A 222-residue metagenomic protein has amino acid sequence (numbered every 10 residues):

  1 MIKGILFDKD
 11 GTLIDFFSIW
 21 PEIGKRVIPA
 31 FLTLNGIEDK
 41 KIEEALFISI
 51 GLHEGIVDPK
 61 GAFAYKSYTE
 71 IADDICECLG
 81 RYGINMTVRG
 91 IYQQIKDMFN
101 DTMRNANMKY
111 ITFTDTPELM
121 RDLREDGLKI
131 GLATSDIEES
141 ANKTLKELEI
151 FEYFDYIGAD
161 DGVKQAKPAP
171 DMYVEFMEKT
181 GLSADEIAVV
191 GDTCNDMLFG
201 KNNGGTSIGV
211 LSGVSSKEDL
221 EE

Functional and structural regions predicted by a protein language model:
I2, A166-M197: Conserved Lys-Pro-Asp/Glu-containing loop-to-beta segment of HAD-superfamily phosphomonoesterases, centered on
I2-P117, R121-D126: N-terminal helical cap/lid subdomain that shapes the substrate entry/recognition surface in HAD-like hydrolases
F7, A159, G191: Active-site T/S-Asp motif of two-component receiver
T12, I19, E138, N195 (+1 more regions): Conserved Rossmann-like nucleotide-cofactor binding loop
S18, K25, K143-K146, K201-N203 (+1 more regions): Short amphipathic alpha-helical segments
P29, G80-R89, A106-K109, T114-G131 (+4 more regions): Substrate-recognition/cap helix-loop segment adjacent to the acidic, metal-dependent catalytic center of Asp-based
Y65, T69, P170, V214: Electropositive phosphate-/nucleotide-binding environments in soluble metabolic enzymes
A188-E222: Acidic, Mg2+-coordinating phosphoryl-transfer loop and its flanking beta/alpha structural elements, shared across
